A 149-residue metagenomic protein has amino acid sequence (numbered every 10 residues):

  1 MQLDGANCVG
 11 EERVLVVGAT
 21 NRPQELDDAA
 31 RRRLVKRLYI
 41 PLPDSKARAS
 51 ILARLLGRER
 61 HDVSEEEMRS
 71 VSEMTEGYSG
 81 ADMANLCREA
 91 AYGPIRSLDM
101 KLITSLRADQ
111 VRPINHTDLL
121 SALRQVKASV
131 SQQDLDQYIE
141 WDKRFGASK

Functional and structural regions predicted by a protein language model:
M1-E12, D44: Substrate-engagement module of ASCE P-loop NTPases
G5, V9, I40, R58-H61 (+2 more regions): Conserved amphipathic alpha-helical interaction elements at protein-protein interfaces in regulatory, energy-coupling
G10-E25: Sensor-1/coupling segment of RecA-like P-loop NTPase cores
V17, S70-N85, I95-K149: C-terminal engagement/docking regions of AAA+ P-loop ATPases
T20, L34, R48, S79 (+2 more regions): Residue-level signature of catalytic and energy-coupling elements of molecular machines, predominantly ATP/GTP-dependent
R22-V35, K46: Short regulatory helix/loop adjacent to the ATP-binding pocket of P-loop NTPases
V35-A49, L55: Conserved AAA+ ATPase "SRH/arginine-finger" region at the nucleotide-binding site
A49-D62, S70, M74, E89-S97: Conserved AAA+ ATPase "sensor/coupling" helix adjacent to the nucleotide-binding pocket
